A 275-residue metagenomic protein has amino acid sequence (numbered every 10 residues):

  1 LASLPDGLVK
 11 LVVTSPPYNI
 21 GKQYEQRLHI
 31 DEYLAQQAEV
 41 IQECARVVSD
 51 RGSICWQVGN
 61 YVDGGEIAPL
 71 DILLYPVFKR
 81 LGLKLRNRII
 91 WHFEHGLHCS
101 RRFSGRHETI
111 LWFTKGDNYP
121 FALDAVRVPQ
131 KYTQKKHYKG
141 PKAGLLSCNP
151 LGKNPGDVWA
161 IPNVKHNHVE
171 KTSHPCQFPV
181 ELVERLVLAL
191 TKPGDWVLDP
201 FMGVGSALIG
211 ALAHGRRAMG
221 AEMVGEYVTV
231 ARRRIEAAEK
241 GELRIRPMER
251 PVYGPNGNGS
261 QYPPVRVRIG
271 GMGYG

Functional and structural regions predicted by a protein language model:
L1, R232-G273: S-adenosyl-L-methionine
L1-V230, V267-G275: Core catalytic lobe of class I
